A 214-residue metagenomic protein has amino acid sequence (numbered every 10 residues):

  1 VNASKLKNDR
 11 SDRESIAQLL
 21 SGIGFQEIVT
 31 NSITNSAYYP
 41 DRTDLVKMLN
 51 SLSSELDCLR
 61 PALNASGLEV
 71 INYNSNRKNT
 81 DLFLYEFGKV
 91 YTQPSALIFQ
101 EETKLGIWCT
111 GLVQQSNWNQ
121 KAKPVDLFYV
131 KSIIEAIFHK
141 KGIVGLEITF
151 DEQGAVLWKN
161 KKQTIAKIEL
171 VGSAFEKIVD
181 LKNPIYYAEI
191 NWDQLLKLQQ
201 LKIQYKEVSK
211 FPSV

Functional and structural regions predicted by a protein language model:
V1-V214: Extended beta-strand-rich architecture
